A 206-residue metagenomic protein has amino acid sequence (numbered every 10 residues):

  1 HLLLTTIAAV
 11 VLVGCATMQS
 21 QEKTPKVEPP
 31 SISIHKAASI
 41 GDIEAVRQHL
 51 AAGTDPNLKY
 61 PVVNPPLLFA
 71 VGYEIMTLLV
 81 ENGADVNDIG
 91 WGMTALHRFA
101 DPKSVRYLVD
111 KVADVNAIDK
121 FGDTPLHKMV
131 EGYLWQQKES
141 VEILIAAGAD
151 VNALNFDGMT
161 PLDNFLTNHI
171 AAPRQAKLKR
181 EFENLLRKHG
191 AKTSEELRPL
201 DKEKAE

Functional and structural regions predicted by a protein language model:
H1-L4: Bacterial N-terminal signal peptides that target proteins for export
V13-G14: C-terminal motif of bacterial Sec signal peptides marking the signal peptidase cleavage site
K26-K36, L58-V71, I89-A100, I118-E131 (+2 more regions): Ankyrin-repeat boundary/"N-cap" motif
S33-A45: Alpha-helical segment of the N-proximal tetratricopeptide repeat
D42-L50, G72-E81, D101-D110, L134-A146 (+1 more regions): Ankyrin repeat structural motif
K111, S140-V141, I145-A149, F156-D163: Alpha-helical protein-protein interaction modules
K204-E206: Short, solvent-exposed mixed-charge patches
